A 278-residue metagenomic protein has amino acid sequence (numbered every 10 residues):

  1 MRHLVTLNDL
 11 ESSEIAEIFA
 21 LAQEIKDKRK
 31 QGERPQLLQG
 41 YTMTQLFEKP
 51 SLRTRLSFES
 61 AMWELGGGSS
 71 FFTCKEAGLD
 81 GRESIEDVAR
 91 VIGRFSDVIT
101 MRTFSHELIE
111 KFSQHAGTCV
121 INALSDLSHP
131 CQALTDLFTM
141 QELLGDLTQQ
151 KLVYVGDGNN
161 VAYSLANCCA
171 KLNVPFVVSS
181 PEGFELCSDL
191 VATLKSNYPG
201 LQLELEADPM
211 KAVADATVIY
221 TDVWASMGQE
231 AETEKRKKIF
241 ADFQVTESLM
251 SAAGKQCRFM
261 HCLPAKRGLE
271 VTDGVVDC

Functional and structural regions predicted by a protein language model:
M1-L56, S60: Positively charged, low-complexity intrinsically disordered leader regions
L38-M43, T148-Q150, Q256: Phosphate-coordination loops involved in phosphoryl transfer and adenosine-cofactor binding
T42-M43, F47-F95: Active-site cofactor/substrate anionic-group-binding motifs, chiefly glycine- and Lys/Arg-rich phosphate-binding loops
E48-S60, E142-T221: Glycine-rich phosphate/diphosphate-binding loop of Rossmann-like nucleotide-binding domains
L65, H115-G117, L172, A253-K255 (+1 more regions): Short, structured coil segments at secondary-structure junctions
A89-I92, D97-C168, H261: Anion-binding alpha/beta catalytic cores of soluble intermediary-metabolism enzymes, centered on
I92, F112, K211-A212, V275: Structural alpha-helical scaffold elements that stabilize or flank donor/cofactor-binding regions in carbohydrate
K195-G274: Rossmann-like adenosine-cofactor binding region
